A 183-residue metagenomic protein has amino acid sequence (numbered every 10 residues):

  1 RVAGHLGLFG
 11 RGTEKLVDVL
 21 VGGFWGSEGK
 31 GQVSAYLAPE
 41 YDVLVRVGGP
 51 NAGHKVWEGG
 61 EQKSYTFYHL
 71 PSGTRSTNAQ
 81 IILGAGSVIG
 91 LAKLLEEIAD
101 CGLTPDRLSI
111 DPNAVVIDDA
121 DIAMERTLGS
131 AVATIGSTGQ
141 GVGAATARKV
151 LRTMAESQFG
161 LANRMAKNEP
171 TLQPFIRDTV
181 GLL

Functional and structural regions predicted by a protein language model:
V2, L6-L183: Non-transmembrane, aqueous-exposed alpha-helical and coiled segments at domain scale
